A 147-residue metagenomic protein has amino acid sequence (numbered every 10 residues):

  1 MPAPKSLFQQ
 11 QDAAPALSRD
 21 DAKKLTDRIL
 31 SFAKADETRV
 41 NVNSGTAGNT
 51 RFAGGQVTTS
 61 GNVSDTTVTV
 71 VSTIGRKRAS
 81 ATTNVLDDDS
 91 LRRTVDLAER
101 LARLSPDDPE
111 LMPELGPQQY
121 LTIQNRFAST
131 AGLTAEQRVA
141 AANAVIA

Functional and structural regions predicted by a protein language model:
M1-A147: Active-site bordering "gate/hinge" segments that shape substrate access to catalytic or cofactor-binding pockets
